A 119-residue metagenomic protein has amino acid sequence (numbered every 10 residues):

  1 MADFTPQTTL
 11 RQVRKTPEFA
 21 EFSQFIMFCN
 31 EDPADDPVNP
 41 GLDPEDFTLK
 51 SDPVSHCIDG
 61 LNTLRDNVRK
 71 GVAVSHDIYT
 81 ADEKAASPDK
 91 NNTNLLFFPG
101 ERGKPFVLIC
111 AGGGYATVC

Functional and structural regions predicted by a protein language model:
M1-N91: N-terminal targeting or regulatory segments adjacent to alpha/beta-hydrolase or S9 domains
D82-P99, P105-F106, T117: A short loop-to-beta-strand scaffold at the N-terminal edge of the catalytic core in hydrolase folds
K104-G112: Short beta-strand element of the alpha/beta-hydrolase
G112-G114, V118: C-terminal or late-domain output modules
